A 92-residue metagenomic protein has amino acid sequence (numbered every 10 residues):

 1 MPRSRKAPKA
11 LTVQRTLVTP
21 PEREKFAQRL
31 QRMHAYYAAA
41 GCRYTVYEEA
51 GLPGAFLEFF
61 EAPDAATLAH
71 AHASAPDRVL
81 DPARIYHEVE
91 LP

Functional and structural regions predicted by a protein language model:
P2-R5, R32-T45, G51, F59-P92: An amphipathic, aromatic/His-enriched active-site/gating alpha helix that lines ligand/cofactor pockets
P8-K9, Q28: Extended interaction-bearing regions that mediate binding to partners or small molecules
A10-T16, L57: Active-site-flanking beta-strand signature of metal-NTP-handling nucleotidyl enzymes and homologous cyclase-like
L17-Q28: Short, surface-exposed ligand-recognition loops at beta-strand->loop->(often short) alpha-helix junctions that present
G54: Conserved active-site alpha-helix within GNAT-family acetyltransferase domains
